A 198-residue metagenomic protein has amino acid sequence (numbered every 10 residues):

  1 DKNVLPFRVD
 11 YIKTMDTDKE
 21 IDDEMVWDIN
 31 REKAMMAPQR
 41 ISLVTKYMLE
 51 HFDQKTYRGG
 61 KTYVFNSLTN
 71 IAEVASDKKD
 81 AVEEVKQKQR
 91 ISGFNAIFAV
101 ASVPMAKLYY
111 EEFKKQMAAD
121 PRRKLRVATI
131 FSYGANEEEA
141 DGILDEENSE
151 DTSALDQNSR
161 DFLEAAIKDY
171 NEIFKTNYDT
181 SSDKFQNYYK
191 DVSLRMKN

Functional and structural regions predicted by a protein language model:
D1-T17: Post-DEXD/H (motif II) to motif III coupling segment of the RecA-like Helicase ATP-binding lobe
D1-V4, M25-K33: Conserved P-loop NTPase motor "coupling/switch" region that bridges the ATPase
T14-D18, A135-E138: A short acidic, often aromatic-flanked loop/helix-cap motif at beta-alpha or helix-coil junctions that lines enzyme
D18-E20, A118-A119: Alpha-helix boundary/interfacial micro-motifs
K19-E24, G142-D145: Surface-exposed beta-strand edges and their flanking turn/coil or helix-capping segments
D22-I29, K88-R90: Surface-exposed beta-strand-to-loop junctions that form interaction patches on eukaryotic regulatory domains
K33, Q39-L43, Y47, H51-N198: Conserved C-terminal RecA-like helicase domain
